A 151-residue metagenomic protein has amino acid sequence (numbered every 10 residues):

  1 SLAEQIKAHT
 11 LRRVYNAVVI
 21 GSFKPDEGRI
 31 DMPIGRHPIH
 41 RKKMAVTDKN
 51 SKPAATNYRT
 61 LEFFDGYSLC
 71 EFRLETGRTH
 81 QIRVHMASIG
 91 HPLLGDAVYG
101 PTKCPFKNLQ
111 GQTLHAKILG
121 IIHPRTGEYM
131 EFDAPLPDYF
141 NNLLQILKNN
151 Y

Functional and structural regions predicted by a protein language model:
S1-Y151: RNA pseudouridine synthases
